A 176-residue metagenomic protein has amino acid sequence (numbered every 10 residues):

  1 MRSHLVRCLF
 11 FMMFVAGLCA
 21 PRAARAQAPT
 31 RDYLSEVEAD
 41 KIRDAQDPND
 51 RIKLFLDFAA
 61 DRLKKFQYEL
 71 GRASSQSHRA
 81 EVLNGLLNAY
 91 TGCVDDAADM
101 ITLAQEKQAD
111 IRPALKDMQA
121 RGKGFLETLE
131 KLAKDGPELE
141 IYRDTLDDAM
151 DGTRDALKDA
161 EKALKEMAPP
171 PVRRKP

Functional and structural regions predicted by a protein language model:
M1-M12, A16-A20: Bacterial N-terminal signal peptides that target proteins for export
R25-P176: Long, charged/polar, soluble alpha-helical segments
